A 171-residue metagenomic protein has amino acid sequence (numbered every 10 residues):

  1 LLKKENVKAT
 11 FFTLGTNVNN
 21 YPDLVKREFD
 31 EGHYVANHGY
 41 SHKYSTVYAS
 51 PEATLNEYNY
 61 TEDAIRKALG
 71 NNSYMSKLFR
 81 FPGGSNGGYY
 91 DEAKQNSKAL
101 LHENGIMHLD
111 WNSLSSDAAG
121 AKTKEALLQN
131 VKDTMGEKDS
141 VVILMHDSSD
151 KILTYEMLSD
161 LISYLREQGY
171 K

Functional and structural regions predicted by a protein language model:
L1-R80, Y164: Active-site beta->alpha N-cap acidic-glycine motif
K3-A9, N112, Q129, G136-K171: Terminal accessory/targeting
T16-N17, N86, A119, D150: Glycine-/small-residue-rich active-site loops that bind phosphorylated ligands and cofactors
V25-K26, S97-L101, S159-I162: Short amphipathic alpha-helical segments and helix-helix/interface helices
K43-G70, G88-D139, L153-E156: Alpha-helical scaffold elements lining the catalytic groove of polysaccharide deacetylases
R80-N86: Conserved strand-turn element in the central/C-terminal portion of the radical SAM core barrel that lines
